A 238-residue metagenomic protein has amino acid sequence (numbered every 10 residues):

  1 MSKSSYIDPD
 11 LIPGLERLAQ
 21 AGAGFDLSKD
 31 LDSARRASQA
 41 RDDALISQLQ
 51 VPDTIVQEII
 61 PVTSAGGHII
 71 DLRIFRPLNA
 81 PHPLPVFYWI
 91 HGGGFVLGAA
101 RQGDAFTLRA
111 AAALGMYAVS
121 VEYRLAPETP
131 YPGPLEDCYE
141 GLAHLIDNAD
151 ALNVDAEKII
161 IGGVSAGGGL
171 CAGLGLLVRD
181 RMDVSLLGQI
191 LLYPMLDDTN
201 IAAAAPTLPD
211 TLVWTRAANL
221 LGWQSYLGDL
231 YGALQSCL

Functional and structural regions predicted by a protein language model:
M1-P77, A233: A glycine/proline-hinged amphipathic helix-loop "lid/cap" segment that gates access to hydrophobic ligand pockets
L78, E122-A126: Short beta-to-alpha linker loops that shape the active-site pocket of alpha/beta-hydrolase fold enzymes
P83-G93: Short beta-strand element of the alpha/beta-hydrolase
R101-V121: Short amphipathic alpha-helix adjacent to the substrate-entry channel of hydrolases
T129-A151: Alpha/beta-hydrolase active-site loop
I146-I161, R181: Gly/Ser-rich "nucleophile elbow"/oxyanion-hole loop immediately N-terminal to the catalytic nucleophile in hydrolases
A156-E157, A172-L238: Alpha/beta hydrolase fold serine-hydrolase catalytic domain that processes acyl esters and thioesters
G163, G167, C171: Gly/Ala-rich beta-loop-alpha elbow adjacent to hydrolase catalytic centers
